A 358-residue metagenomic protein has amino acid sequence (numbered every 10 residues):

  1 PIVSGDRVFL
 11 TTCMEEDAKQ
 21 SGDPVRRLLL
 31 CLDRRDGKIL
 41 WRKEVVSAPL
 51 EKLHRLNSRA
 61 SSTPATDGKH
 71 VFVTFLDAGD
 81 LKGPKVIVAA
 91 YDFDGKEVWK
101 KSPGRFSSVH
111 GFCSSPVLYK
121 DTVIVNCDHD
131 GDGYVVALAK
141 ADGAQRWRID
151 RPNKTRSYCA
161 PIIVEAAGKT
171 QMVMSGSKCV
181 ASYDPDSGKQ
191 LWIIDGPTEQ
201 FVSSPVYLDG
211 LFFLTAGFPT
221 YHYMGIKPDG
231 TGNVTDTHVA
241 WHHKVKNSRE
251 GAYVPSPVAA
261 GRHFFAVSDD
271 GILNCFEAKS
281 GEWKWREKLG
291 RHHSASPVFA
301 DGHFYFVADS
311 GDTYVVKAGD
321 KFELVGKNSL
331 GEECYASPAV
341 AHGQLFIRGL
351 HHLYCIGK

Functional and structural regions predicted by a protein language model:
I2-K358: Noncatalytic, solvent-exposed loop/strand surfaces of beta-propeller-type extracellular/periplasmic domains
